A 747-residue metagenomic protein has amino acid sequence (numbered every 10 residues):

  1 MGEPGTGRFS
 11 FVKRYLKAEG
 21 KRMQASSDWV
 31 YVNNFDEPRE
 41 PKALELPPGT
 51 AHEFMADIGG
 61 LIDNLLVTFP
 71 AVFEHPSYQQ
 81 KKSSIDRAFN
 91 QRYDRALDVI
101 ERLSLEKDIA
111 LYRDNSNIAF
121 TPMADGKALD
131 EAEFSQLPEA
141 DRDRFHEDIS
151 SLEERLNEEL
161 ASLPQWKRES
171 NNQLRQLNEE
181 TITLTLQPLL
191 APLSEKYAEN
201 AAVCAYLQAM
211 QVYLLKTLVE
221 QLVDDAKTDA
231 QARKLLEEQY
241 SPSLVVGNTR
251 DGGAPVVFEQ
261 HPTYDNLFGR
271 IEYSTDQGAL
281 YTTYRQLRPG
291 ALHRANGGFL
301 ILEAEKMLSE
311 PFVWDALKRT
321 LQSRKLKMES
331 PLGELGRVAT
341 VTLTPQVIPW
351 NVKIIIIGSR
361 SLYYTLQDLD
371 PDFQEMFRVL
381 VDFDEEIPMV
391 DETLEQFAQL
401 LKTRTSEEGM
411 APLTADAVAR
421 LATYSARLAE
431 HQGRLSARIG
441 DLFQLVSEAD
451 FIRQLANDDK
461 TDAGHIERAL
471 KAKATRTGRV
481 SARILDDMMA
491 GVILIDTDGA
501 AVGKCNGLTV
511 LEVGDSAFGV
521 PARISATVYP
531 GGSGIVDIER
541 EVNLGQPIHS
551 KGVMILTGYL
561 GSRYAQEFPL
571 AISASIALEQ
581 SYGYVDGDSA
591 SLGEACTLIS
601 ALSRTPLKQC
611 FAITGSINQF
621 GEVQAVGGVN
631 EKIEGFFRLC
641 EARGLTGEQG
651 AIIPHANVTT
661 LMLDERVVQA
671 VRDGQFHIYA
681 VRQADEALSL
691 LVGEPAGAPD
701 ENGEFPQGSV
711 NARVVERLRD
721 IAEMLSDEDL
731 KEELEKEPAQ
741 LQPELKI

Functional and structural regions predicted by a protein language model:
M1-D368, D372-V390, L394, A398-A415 (+4 more regions): Conserved ASCE/P-loop NTPase catalytic core
T283-R285, P289-L292, G298-P311, D315-L317 (+3 more regions): Peripheral, non-AAA+ core regions of ATP-driven protein-machinery
